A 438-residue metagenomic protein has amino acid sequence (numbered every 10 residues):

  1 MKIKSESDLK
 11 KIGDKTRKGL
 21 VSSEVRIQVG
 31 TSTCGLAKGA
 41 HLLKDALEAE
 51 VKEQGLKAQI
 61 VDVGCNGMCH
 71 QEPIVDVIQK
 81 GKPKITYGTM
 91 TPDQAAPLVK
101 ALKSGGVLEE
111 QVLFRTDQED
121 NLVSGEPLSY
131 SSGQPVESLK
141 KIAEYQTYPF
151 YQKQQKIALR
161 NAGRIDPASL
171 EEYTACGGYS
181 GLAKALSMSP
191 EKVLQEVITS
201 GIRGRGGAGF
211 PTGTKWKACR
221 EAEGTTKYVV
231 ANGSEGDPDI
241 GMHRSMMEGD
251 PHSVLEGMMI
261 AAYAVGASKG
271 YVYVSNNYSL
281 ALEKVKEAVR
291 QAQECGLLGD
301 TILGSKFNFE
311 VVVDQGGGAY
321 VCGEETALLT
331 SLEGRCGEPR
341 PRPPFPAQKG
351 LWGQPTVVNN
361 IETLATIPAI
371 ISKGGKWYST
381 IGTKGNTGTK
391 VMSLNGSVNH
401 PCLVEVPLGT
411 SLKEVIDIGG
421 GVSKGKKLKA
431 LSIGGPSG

Functional and structural regions predicted by a protein language model:
M1-G438: Feature of Fe-S/electron-transfer and energy-metabolism proteins that preferentially highlights extended coupling
